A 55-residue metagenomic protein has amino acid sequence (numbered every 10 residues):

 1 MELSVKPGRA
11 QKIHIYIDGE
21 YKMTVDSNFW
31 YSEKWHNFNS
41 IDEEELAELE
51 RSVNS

Functional and structural regions predicted by a protein language model:
M1-S55: An alpha-helical, amphipathic repeat domain used for nucleic-acid recognition, typified by the mTERF helical solenoid
